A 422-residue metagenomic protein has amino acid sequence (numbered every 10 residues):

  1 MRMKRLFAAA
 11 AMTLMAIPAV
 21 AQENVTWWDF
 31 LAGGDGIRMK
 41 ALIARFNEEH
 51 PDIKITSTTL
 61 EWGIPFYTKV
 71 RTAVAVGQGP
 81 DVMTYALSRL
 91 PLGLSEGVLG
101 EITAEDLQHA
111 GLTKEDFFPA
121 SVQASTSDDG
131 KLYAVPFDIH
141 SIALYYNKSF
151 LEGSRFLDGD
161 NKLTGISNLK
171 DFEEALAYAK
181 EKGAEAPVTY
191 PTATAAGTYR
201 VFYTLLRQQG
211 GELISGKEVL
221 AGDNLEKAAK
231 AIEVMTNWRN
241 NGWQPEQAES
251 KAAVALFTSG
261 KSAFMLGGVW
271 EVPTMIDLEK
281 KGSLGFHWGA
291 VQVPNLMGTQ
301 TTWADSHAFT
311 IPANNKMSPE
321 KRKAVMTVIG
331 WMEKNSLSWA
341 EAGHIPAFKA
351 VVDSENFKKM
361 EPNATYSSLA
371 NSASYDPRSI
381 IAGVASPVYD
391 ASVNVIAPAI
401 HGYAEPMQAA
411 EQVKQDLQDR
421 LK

Functional and structural regions predicted by a protein language model:
I17-A21: Sec/Tat signal peptide C-region and signal peptidase I cleavage site
N24-A41, L60-G63, H140, G383-V384: Extracytoplasmic "Venus flytrap"
A32-K54, I232, S392, A410: Short, polar/charged alpha-helical segment
A41-F117, K131, G153-R155, A263-F264 (+2 more regions): Extracytoplasmic "Venus flytrap"/periplasmic binding protein-like
E48, D106-L107, Q123-G197, G211-A248 (+3 more regions): Helix-loop-helix "hinge/cap" segment bordering the ligand-binding cleft or interdomain interface
E48-E49, K54, A229, E233 (+3 more regions): Extracytoplasmic/periplasmic substrate-recognition and gating elements
L87-A143, K170, V201, G285-V291 (+2 more regions): Hinge/lid segment of periplasmic solute-binding proteins
A120, W288-V293, E341-N394, P398: Long, aromatic- and glycine/proline-rich binding clefts that accommodate carbohydrate-like moieties
